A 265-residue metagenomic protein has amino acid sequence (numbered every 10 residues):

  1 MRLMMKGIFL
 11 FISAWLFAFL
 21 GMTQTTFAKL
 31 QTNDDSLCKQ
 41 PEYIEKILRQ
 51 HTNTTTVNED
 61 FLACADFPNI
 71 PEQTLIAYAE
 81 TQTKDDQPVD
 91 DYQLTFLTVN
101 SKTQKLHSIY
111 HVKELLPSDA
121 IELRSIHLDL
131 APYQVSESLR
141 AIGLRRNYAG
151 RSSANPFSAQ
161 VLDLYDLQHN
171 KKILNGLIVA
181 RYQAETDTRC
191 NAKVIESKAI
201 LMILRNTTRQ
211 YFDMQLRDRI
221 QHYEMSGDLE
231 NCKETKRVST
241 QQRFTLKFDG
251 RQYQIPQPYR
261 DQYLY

Functional and structural regions predicted by a protein language model:
M1-I8: Positively charged n-region of N-terminal signal peptides that target proteins for export
F11-G21: Bacterial N-terminal signal peptides
T23-T55, N155-K172, G176-Y265: Acidic, small-residue rich beta-repeat scaffolds with periodic aromatic anchors
K29-D91: Solvent-exposed N-terminal domain segments of exported/luminal and surface proteins
F61-P71, R124-S138, I200-R209: Structural signature of eukaryotic scaffold interfaces centered on beta-propeller domains
I70-E80, Q134-Y148, T208-R219: Acidic/hydrophobic-patterned starts of short beta strands in beta-sheet-rich repeat architectures
T74-S136: Short N-terminal edge-element motif at the start of the domain
Q82-D85, Y148-S152, Q221-H222: Short glycine/acidic-enriched loop and turn motifs that connect beta-strands
